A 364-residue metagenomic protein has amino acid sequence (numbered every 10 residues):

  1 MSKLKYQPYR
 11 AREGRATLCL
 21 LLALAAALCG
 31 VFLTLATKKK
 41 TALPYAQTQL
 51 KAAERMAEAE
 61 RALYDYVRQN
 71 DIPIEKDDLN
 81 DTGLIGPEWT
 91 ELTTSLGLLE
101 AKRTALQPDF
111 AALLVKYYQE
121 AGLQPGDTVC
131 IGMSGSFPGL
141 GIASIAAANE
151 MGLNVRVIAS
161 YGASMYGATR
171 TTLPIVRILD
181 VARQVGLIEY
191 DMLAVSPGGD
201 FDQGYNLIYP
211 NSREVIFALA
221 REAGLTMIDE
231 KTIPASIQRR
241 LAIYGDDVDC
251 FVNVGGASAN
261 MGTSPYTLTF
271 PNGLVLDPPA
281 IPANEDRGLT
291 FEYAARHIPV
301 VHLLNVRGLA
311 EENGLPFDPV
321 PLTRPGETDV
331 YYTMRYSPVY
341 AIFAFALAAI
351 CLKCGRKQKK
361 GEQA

Functional and structural regions predicted by a protein language model:
M1-A11: N-terminal Lys/Arg-rich, disordered targeting/topogenic segments
T17-L35, F345-A348: Hydrophobic membrane-insertion alpha-helices, especially the h-region of bacterial N-terminal signal peptides
L28-L43, L352-K359: Membrane-interface motif at the C-terminal end of an N-terminal transmembrane signal
K51-Q107: N-terminal, Lys/Arg-enriched amphipathic/low-complexity engagement segments that precede the first folded domain
D109, K116-A121, P125-P174: Membrane-embedded segments
L140-A147, T263-P271: Short Gly/Thr/Asp-enriched flexible loops that form oxyanion-binding sites at enzyme active sites
T172-F251: A substrate-binding/cap region within the structured catalytic cores of diverse enzymes
D246, C250, A257, S264-A364: C-terminal functional extensions of proteins
